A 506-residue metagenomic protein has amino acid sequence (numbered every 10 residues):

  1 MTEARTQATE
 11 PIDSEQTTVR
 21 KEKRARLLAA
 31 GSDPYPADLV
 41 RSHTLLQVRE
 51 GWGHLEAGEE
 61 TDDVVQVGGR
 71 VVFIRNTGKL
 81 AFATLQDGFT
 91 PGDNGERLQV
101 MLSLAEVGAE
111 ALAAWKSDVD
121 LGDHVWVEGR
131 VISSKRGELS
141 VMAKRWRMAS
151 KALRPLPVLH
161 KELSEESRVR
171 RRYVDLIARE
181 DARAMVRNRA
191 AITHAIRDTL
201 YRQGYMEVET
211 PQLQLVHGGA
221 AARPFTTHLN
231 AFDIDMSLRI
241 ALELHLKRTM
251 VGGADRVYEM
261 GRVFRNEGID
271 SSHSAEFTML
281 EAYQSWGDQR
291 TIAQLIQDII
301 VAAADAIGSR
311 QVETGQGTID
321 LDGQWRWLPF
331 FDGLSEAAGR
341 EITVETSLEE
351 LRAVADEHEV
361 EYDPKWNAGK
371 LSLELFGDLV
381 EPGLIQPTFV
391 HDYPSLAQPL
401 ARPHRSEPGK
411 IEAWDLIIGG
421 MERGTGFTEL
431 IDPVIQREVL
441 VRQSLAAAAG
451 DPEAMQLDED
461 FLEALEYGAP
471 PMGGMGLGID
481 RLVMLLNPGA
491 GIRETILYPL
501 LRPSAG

Functional and structural regions predicted by a protein language model:
M1-G506: Class II aminoacyl-tRNA synthetase catalytic cores and aaRS-like
